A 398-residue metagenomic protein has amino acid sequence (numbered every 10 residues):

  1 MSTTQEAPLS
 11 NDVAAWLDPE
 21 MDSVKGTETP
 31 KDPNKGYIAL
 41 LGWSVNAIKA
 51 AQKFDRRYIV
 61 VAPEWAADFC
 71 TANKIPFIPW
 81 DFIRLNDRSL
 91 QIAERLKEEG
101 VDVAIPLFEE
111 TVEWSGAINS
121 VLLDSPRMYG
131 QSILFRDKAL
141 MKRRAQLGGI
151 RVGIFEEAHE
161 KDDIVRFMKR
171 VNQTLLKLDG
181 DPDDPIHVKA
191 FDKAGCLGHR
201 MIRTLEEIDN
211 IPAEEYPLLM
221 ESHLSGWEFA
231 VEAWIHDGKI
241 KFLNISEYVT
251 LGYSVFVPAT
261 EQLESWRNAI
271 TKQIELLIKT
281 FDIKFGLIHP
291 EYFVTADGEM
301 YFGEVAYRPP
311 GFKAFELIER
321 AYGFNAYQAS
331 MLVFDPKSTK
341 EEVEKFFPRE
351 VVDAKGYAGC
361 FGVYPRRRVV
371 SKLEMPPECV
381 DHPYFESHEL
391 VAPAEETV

Functional and structural regions predicted by a protein language model:
P8, W16, L147, M331-V398: Peripheral (often C-terminal) accessory segments that flank ATP-dependent C-N-forming ligase machineries
A39-F54: N-terminal basic/disordered segments at the start of proteins
G42-N46, V61-D68, E109: Short, polar loop motifs at secondary-structure junctions
I48-Q52, A67-K74, A117, N210-A213: Short loop/helix-cap segments at secondary-structure boundaries that form the rim of catalytic
N73-R170: Conserved N-proximal alpha/beta basic substrate-recognition cap immediately N-terminal to, or forming the N-lobe
R95-V101, L175-P182: Glycine-rich phosphate-binding loop signature in dinucleotide/nucleotide-binding domains
D192, H199-D297: Internal nucleotide-binding/catalytic subdomain
A269-P290, A306-R368: Active-site "cap" helix and flanking loop/linker of ATP-utilizing ligase/carboxylase catalytic domains
